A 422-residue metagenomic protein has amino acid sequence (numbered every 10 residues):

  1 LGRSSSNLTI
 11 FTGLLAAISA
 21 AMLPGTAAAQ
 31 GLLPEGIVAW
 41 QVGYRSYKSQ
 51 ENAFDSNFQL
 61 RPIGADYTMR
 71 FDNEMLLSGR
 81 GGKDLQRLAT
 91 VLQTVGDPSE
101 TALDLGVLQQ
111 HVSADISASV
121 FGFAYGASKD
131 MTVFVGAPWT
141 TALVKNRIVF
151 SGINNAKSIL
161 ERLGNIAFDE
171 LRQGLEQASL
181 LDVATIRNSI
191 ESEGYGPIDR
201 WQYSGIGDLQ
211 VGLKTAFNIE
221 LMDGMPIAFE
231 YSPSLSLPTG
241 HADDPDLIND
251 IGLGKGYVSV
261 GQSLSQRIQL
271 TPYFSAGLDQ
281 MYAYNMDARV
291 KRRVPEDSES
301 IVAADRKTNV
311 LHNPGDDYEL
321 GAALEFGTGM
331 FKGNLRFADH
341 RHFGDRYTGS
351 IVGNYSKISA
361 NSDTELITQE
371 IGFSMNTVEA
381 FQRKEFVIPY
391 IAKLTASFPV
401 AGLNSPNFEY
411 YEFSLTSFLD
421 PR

Functional and structural regions predicted by a protein language model:
A27-V38, Y125-G126, D130, V144-N146 (+8 more regions): Short loop/turn motifs that connect adjacent beta-strands in outer-membrane beta-barrel proteins
A29-F229, E319, S350-S356: Transmembrane beta-barrel domains of Gram-negative outer membranes and organellar outer membranes
V38-V42, V133-V135, V211, I227-P233 (+7 more regions): Transmembrane beta-strands of outer-membrane beta-barrel proteins
Y44-Q50, A137-L143, D208, F217 (+8 more regions): Transmembrane beta-strands of outer-membrane beta-barrel pores
D55-L77, K157-Q173, V183-S189, A288-R422: Outer membrane beta-barrel transmembrane domains
V107-S117, I198-G207, D243, G254-V258 (+3 more regions): Short sequence motifs at beta-strands and strand-loop junctions characteristic of Gram-negative outer-membrane
F121-A127, V135, V211-F217, P233 (+5 more regions): Residues on the lipid-exposed face of transmembrane beta-strands in outer-membrane beta-barrel proteins
I227-M286: Loop-centered beta-sheet repeat module
